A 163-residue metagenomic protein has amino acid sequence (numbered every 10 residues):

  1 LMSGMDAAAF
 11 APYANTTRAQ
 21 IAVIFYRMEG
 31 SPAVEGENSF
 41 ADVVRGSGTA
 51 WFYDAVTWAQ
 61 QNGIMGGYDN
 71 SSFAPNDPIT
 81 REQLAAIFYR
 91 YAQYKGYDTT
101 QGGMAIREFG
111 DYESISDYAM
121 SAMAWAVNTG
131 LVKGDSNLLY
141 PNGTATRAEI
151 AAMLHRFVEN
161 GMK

Functional and structural regions predicted by a protein language model:
M2-A22, Y26-Y53, N62-E82, F88-A119 (+2 more regions): Feature responds to low-complexity, polar/acidic, surface-exposed segments characteristic of secreted/exported proteins
Q60-Q61, V127: Alpha-helix C-terminal capping/helix-coil junction sites
A124: Hydrophobic alpha-helical
